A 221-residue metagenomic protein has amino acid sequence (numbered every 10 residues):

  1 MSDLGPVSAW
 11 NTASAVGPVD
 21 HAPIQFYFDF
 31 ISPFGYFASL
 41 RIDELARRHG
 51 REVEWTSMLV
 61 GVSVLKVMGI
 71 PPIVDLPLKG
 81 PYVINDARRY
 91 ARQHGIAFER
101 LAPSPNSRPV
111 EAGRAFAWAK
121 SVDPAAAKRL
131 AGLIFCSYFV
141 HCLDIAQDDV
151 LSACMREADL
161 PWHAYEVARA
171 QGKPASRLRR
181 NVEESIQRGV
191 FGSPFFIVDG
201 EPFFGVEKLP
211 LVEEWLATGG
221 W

Functional and structural regions predicted by a protein language model:
M1-H21: Basic/polar N-terminal segments that are highly enriched at the extreme N-terminus, encompassing both cleavable
G5-P6, N11, L59, L76 (+2 more regions): Alpha-helix initiation/capping motif
P6, P18, I70, G220-W221: Intrinsically disordered, low-complexity regions
W10, D20-F26, F30-R51, S121 (+3 more regions): C-terminal cap of thioredoxin/glutaredoxin-like
A15-G17, G61, D75-L78, C154-E157: A broad, low-specificity signal for short, low-complexity segments enriched in glycine/proline and polar/charged
Y36-Y138: Structural alpha/beta surface segment adjacent to cysteine/selenocysteine redox centers across thiol/disulfide enzymes
